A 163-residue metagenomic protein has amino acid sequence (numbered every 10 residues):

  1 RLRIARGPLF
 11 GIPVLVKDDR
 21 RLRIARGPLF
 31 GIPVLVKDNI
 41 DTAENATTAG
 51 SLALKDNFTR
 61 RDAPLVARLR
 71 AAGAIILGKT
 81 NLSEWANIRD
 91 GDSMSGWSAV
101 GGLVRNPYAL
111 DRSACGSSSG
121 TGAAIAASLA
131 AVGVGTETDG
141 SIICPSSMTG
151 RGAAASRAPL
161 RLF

Functional and structural regions predicted by a protein language model:
R1-D139: Gly/Ser-rich catalytic/binding loops embedded in alpha/beta enzyme cores
A43-E44, C144, F163: Short helix/loop capping segments that flank catalytic or ligand/cofactor-binding pockets
A49-G50, T149, A158: Hydrophobic alpha-helical membrane context
I125-A126, C144, A154-A155: Short beta-strand-to-turn element immediately C-terminal to the catalytic PLP-Schiff-base lysine in fold type I
A130, T149-G150: Short secondary-structure boundary/capping segments
I143-T149: Structural signature of FAD isoalloxazine-binding scaffolds in flavoprotein oxidoreductases
S156-F163: A short core secondary-structure module
